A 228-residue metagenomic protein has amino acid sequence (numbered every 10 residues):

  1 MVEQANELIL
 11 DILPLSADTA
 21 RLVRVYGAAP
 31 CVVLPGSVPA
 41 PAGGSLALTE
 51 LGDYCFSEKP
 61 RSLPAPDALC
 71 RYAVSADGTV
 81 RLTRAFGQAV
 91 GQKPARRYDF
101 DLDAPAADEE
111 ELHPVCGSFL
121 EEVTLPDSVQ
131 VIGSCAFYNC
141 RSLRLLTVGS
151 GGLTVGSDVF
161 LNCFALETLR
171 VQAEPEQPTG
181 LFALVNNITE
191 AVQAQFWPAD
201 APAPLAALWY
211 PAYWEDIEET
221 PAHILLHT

Functional and structural regions predicted by a protein language model:
A5-T19, Y26-T49, R61-V131, R141-T154 (+2 more regions): Structural signature of tandem-repeat unit edges
V38, C55-F56: Hydrophobic structural patches
V159-L161, A183-L184: Short amphipathic alpha-helical patches
